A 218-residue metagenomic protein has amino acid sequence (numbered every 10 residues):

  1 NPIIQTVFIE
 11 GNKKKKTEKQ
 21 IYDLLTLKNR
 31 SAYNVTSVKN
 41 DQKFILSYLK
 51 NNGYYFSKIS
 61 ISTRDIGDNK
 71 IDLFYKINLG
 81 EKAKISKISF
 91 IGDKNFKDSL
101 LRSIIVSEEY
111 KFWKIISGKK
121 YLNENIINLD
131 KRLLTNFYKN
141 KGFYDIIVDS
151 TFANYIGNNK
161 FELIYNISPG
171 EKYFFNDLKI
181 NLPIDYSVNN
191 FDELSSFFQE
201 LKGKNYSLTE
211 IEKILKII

Functional and structural regions predicted by a protein language model:
N1-I218: Interaction-mediating elements
